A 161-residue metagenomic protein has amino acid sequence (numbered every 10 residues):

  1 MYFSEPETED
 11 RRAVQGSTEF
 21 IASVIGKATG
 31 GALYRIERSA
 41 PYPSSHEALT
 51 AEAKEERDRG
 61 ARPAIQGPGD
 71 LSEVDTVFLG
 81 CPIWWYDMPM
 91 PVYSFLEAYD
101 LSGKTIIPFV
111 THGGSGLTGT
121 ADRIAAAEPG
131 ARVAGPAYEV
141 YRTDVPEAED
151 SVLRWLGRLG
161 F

Functional and structural regions predicted by a protein language model:
M1-T76, Y86, Y93, E97 (+1 more regions): N-terminal beta1-alpha1-beta2 submodule of the flavodoxin-like/Rossmannoid cofactor-binding fold
S4-P6, R38-P41, I83-D87, H112-G116 (+1 more regions): Solvent-exposed loop/turn segments at secondary-structure junctions within structured extracellular/periplasmic domains
L71-S72, E97-G103, A127-G130: Short, conserved loop/helix-junction motifs that constitute active-site signature segments in enzyme catalytic cores
M90-S94, G119-D122, E147-D150: Generic recognition of short, well-ordered alpha-helical segments
G114-A127: Glycine-rich, charge-decorated loop segments at or immediately adjacent to ligand/cofactor-binding or catalytic sites
R132-F161: Glycine-rich phosphate/pyrophosphate-binding loop and the adjoining helix
